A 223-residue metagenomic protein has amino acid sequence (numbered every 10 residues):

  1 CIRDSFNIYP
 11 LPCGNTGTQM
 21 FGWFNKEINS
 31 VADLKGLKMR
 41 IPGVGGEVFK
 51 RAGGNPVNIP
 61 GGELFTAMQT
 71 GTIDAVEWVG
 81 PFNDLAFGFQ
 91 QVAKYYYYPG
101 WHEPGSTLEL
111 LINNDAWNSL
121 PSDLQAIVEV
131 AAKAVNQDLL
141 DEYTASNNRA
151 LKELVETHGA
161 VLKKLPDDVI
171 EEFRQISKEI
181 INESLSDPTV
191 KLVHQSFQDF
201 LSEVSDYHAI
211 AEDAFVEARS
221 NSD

Functional and structural regions predicted by a protein language model:
C1: Active-site loops and adjacent core secondary-structure elements that bind or stabilize anionic groups
D4-D223: N-terminal secretory/targeting leader peptides
